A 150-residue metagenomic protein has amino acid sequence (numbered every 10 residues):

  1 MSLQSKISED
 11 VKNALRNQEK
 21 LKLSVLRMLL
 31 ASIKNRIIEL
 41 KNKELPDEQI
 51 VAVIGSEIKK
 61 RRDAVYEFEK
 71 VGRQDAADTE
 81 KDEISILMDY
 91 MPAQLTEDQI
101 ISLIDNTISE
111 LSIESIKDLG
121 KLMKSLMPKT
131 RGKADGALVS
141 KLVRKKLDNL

Functional and structural regions predicted by a protein language model:
S2-Y90, Q94-D105, S109-E110, E114-I116 (+2 more regions): N-terminal cationic and glycine-rich segments that engage phosphates or anionic surfaces
